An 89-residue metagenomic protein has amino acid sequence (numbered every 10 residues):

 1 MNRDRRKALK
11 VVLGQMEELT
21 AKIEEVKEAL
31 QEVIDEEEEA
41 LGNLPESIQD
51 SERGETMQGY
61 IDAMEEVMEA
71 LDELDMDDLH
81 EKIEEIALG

Functional and structural regions predicted by a protein language model:
N2-G89: Long, low-complexity or tandemly repetitive, helically biased scaffold regions used for multimeric assembly/adhesion
